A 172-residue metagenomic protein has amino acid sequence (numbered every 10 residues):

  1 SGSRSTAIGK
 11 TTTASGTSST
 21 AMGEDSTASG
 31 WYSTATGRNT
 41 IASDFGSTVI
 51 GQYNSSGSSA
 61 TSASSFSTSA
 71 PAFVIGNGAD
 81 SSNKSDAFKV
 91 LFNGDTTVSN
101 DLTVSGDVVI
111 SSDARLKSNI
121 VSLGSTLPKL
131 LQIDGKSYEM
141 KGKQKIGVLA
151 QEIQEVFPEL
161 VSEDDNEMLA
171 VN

Functional and structural regions predicted by a protein language model:
S1-S99: Periodic small-residue-enriched repeat registers in elongated scaffold domains
G94-N172: C-terminal intramolecular chaperone/autoprocessing and neck/assembly modules of extracellular spikes and adhesins
